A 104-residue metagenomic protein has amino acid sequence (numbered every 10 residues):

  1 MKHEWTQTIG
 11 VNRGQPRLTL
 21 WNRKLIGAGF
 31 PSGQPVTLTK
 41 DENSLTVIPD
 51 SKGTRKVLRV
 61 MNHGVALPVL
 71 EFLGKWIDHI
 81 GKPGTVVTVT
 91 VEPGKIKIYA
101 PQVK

Functional and structural regions predicted by a protein language model:
M1-Q7, N12-Q15, D41-E71, I96-A100: Intrinsic disorder/low-complexity detector
R13-S32, L58-P83: Short beta-strand-centered segments at strand-helix junctions
F30-T46, H79-Y99: A short beta-strand-loop micro-motif that forms or neighbors metal/cofactor- and ligand-binding patches at active-site
V103-K104: Short acidic DE-rich linear segments
